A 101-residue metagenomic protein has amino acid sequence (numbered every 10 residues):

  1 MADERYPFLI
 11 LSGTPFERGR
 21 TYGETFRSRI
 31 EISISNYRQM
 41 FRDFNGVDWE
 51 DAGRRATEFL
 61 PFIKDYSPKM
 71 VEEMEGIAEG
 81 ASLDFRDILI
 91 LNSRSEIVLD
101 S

Functional and structural regions predicted by a protein language model:
M1-S101: N-terminal mature-domain region immediately after signal-peptide cleavage in secreted/organellar precursors
